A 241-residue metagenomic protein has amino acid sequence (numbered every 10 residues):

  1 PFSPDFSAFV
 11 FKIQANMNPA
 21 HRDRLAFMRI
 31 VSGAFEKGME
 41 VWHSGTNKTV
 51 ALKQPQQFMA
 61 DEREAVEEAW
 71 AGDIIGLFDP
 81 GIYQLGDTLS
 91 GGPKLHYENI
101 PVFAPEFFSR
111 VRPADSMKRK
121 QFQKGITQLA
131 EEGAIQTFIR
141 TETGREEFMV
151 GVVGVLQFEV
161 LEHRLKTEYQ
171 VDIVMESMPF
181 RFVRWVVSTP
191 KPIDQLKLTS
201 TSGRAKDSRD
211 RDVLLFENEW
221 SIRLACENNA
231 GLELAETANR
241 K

Functional and structural regions predicted by a protein language model:
P1-K241: Structural and coupling elements of P-loop NTPases
